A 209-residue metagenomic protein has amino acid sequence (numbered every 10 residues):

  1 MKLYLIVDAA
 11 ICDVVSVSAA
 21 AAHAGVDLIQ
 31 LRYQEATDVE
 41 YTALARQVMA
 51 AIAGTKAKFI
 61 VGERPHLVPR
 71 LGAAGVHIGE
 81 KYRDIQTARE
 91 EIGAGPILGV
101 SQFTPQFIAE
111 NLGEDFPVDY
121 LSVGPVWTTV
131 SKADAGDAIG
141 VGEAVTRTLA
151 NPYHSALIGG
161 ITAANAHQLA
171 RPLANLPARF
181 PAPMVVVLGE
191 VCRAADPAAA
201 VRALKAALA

Functional and structural regions predicted by a protein language model:
M1-R83, E91-Y120, G136, T146-S155 (+2 more regions): Conserved N-terminal beta1-alpha1 strand-loop-helix module at the mouth
E35, W127-V130: Feature marks short, surface-exposed loop/turn motifs that line or immediately flank catalytic pockets and channel
D119-W127: Non-cysteine beta-strand/loop elements that form the S-adenosyl-L-methionine
V126-T128, I161-A163: Short acidic/polar capping segments at secondary-structure boundaries
S131-A135: Glycine/threonine-rich flexible loop motifs
I139-E143: Short, glycine-/small-residue-rich phosphate/pyrophosphate-handling segment
